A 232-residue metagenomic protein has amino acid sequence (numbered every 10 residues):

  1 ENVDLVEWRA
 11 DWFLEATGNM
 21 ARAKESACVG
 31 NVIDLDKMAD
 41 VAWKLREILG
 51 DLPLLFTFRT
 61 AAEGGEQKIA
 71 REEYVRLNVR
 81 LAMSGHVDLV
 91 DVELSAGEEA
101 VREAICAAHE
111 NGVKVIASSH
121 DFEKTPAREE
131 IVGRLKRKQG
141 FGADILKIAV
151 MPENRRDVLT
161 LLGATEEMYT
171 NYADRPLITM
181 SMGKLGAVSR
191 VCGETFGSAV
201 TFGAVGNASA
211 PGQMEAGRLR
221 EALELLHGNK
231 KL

Functional and structural regions predicted by a protein language model:
E1-E110, H120-K124: Active-site beta->alpha loop and helix N-cap motifs at the rims of alpha/beta catalytic domains
L94-L232: Catalytic alpha/beta core domains of metabolic enzymes, predominantly
